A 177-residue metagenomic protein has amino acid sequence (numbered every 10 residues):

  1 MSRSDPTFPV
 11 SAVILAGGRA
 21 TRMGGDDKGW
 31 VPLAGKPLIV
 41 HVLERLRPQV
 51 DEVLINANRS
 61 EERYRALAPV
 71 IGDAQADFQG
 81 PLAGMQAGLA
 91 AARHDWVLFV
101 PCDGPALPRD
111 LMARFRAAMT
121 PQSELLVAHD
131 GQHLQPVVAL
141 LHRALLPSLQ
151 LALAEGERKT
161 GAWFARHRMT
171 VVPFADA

Functional and structural regions predicted by a protein language model:
R3-A177: Nucleotide and nucleotide-moiety/phosphate-recognizing core
